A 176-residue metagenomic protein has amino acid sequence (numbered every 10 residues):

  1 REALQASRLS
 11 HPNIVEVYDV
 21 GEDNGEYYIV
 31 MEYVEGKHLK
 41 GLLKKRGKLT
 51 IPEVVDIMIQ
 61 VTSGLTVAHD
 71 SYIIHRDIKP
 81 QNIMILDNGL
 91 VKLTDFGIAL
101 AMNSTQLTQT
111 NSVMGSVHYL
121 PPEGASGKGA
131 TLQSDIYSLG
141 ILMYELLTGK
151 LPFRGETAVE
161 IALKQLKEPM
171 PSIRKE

Functional and structural regions predicted by a protein language model:
R1-R8: AlphaC helix of the eukaryotic protein kinase fold
V20: Activation-segment/catalytic-loop signature of the eukaryotic protein kinase fold
N24-H38, L42: Conserved short submotifs of the Hanks-type protein kinase catalytic core that shape the nucleotide-binding pocket
I57-M58: Activation segment signature within eukaryotic-like protein kinase domains
S63-I73: Protein kinase catalytic-loop region centered on the HRD/HxD motif
I85-G89: Activation-loop N-terminal segment of eukaryotic-like protein kinases
H118-E176: C-terminal lobe helix-coil module of Hanks-type protein kinase domains
